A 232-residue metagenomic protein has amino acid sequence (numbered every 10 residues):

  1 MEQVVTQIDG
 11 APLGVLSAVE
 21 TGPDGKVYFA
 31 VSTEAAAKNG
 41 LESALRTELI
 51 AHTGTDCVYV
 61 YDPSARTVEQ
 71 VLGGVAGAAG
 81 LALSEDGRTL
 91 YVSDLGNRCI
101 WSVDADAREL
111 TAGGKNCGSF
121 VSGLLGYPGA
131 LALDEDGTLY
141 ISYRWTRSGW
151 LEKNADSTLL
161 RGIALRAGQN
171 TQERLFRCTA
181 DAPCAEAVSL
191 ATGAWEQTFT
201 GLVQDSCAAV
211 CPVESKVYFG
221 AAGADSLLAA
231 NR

Functional and structural regions predicted by a protein language model:
E2-D9, T67-L72, K115-S122, A194-T200: A short beta-strand motif characteristic of beta-propeller blades
D9-V27, T33-A35, H52-C57, V71-T89 (+3 more regions): Beta-rich, blade/repeat-based domains predominating in secreted/periplasmic proteins but also intracellular
Y28-A30, Y91-S93, Y140-S142, F219-G220: Residue position within the beta-strands of beta-propeller blades
F29-T53, R144-T179: Short, conserved, GDST-rich strand-edge loop motifs in beta-rich repeat architectures
S32-E34, L95, A105, R144-T146 (+1 more regions): Short loop/turn segments immediately following the C-termini of beta-strands
D56-Y59, C99-W101, C184-E186, S226-L228: A short loop-to-beta-strand structural motif that recurs across blades of beta-propeller domains
Y61-R66, D104-R108, S189-G193, N231-R232: Short loop/turn segments that connect beta-strands within beta-propeller blades
C207-R232: Blade-level signature of beta-propeller repeat domains, shared across WD40, Kelch, NHL, RCC1 and BNR/Asp-box propellers
